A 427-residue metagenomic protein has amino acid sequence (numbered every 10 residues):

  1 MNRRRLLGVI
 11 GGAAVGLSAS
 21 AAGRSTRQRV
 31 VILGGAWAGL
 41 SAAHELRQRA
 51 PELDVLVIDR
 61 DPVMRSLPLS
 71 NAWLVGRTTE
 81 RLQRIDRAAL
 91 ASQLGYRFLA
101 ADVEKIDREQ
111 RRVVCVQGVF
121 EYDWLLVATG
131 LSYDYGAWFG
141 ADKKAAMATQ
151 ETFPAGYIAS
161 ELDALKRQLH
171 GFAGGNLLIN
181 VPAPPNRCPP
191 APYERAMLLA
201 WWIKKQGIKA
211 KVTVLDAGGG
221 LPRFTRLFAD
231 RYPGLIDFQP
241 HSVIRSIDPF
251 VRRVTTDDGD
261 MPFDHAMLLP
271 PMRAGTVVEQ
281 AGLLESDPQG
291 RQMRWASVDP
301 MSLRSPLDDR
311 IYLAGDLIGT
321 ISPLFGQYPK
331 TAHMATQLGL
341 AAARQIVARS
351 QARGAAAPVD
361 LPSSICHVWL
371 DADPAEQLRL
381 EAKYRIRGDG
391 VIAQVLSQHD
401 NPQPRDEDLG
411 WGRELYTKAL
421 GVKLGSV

Functional and structural regions predicted by a protein language model:
M1-A14: N-terminal secretory signal peptides and thylakoid transit peptides that target proteins across membranes
G11, L17-R27, L99-V181, W201-W202 (+1 more regions): FAD-binding core/adjacent interface of flavoenzyme oxidoreductases
R24-R97, A183-P222, A419: Beta1-alpha1 glycine-rich phosphate/pyrophosphate-binding loop at the start of Rossmann-like nucleotide-binding domains
Q93, R97-K105, V113, F120 (+1 more regions): A Rossmann-like FAD-binding core segment of flavoenzymes
K143-A173, H265, L269-A335: FAD-site-proximal beta/loop scaffold in flavoenzymes
A335-P358: Internal hydrophobic alpha-helix adjacent to the cofactor/substrate pocket in enzyme cavities
P358-L378: Flavin (FAD/FMN) cofactor-binding core of flavoprotein oxidoreductases
Q377-V427: C-terminal auxiliary extensions adjacent to catalytic cores
